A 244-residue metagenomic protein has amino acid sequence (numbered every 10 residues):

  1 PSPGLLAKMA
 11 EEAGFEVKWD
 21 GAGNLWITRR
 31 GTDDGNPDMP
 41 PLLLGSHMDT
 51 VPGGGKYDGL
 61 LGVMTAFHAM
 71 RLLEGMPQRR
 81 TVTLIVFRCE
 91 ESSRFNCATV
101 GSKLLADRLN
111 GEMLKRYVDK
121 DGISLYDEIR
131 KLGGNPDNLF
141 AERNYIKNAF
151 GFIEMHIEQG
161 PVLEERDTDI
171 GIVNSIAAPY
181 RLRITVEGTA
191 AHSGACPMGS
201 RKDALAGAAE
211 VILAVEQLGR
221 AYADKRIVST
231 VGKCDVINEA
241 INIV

Functional and structural regions predicted by a protein language model:
P1-G55, L73: Acidic/His- and Gly-rich active-site-bordering loop/insert found across diverse amide/peptide-bond hydrolases
L6, V63-L73, A208-V211, V215: Buried hydrophobic packing segments
A10, L84, A208: Conserved hydrophobic/aromatic pocket- or pore-lining residues that grip, position, or stack substrates in active sites
A13, N36-L42, M76-V82, K147-G151 (+2 more regions): Short coil/turn connectors at secondary-structure junctions
K18, I85, D137: General small-molecule cofactor/ligand-binding pocket signal
A22, L43, R79-R88, I227-K233: Beta-strand segments within the central parallel beta-sheet cores of soluble alpha/beta enzyme folds
T50-D121: A generic, well-ordered mixed alpha/beta core segment in the N-terminal half of proteins
C89-E90, N96-V244: Midchain, well-structured core segments that form catalytic/ion-binding scaffolds
